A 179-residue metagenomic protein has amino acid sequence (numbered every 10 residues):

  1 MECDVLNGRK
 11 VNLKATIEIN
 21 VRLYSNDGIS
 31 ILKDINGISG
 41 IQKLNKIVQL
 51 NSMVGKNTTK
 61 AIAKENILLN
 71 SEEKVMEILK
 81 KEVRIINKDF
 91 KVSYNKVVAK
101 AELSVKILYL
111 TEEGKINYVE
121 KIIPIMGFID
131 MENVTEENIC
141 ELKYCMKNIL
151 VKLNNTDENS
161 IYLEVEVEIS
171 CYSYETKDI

Functional and structural regions predicted by a protein language model:
M1-I179: C-terminal beta-sandwich interaction modules and adjacent acidic, Ser/Thr/Pro/Gly-rich low-complexity tails used
